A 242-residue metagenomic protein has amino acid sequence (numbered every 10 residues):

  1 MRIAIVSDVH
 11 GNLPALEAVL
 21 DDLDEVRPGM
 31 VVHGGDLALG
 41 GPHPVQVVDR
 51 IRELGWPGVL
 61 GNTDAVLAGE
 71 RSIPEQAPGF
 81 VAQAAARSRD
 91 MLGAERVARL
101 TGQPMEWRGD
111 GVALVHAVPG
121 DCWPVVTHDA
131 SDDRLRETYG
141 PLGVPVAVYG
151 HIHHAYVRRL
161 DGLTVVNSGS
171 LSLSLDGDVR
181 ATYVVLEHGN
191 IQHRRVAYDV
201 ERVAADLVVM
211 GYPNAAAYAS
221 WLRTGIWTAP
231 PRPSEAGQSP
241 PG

Functional and structural regions predicted by a protein language model:
R2-H10, G111-V118, V165-G169: Active-site-proximal beta-strand elements of phosphoester/diester hydrolases
R2-V6, G11-A94: Core catalytic region of metal-dependent phosphoesterases/phosphodiesterases, especially metallo-beta-lactamase-like
H10-A15, L39-P42, T63-A68, C122 (+2 more regions): Active-site environment of divalent metal-dependent phosphoester hydrolases
L23-P28, P141-G143, V185: Glycine-rich phosphate-binding loop signature in dinucleotide/nucleotide-binding domains
V32, P57-V59, V115, V148 (+1 more regions): Hydrophobic/aromatic beta-strand patches that form the interior of the parallel beta-sheet core in alpha/beta enzyme
E75-Q83, V112-L142, S174: Active-site-proximal segments of metal-dependent phosphoesterases and phosphodiesterases across multiple
D129-V166, L171: Anionic-ligand binding region
R159-G242: Acidic, His/Gly-rich catalytic cores of divalent-metal-dependent hydrolytic chemistry
